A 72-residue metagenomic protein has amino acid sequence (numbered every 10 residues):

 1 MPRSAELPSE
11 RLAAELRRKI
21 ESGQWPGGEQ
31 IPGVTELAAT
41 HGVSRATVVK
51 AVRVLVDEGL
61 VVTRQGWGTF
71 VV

Functional and structural regions predicted by a protein language model:
M1-V62, W67: Extreme N-terminal segment that seeds HTH/winged-HTH DNA-binding domains in transcriptional regulators
V71: Conserved active-site beta-strand element of glycosyltransferases/polysaccharide synthases
